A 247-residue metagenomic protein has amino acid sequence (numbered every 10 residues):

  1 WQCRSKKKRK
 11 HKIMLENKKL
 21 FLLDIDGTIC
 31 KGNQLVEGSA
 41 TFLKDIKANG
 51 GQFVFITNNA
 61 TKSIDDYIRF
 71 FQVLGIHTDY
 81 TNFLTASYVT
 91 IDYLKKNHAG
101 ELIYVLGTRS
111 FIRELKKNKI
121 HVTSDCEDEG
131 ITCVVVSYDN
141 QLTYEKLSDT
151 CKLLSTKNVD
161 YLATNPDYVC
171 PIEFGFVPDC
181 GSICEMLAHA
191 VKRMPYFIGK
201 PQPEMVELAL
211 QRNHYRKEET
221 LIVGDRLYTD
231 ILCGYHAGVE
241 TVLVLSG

Functional and structural regions predicted by a protein language model:
C3-L23: Non-catalytic pre-domain segments flanking phosphatase-related domains
M14, I120-T132: Short acidic low-complexity segments
E16-L35, F55, G234: Asp-based phosphoryl-transfer active-site loop
F21-L23, L43-R69, F83, L102-L106 (+1 more regions): Substrate-recognition element of Asp-dependent hydrolases with the DxDx(T/V) motif
I29-V54, K62-D66, Y80-H98, R109 (+2 more regions): Short, acidic loop-to-helix structural element flanking the phosphoryl-transfer center in phosphate-processing enzymes
I120, V223-G247: Acidic, Mg2+-coordinating phosphoryl-transfer loop and its flanking beta/alpha structural elements, shared across
E127-Q141, E145: Short, well-ordered secondary-structure micro-motifs within conserved domains or adaptor modules
P195-D230: Conserved Lys-Pro-Asp/Glu-containing loop-to-beta segment of HAD-superfamily phosphomonoesterases, centered on
